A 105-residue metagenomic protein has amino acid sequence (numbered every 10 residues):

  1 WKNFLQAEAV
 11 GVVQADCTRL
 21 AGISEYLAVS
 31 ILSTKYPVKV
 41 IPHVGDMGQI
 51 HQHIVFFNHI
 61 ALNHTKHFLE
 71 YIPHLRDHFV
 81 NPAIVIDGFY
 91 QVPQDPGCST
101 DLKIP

Functional and structural regions predicted by a protein language model:
W1-P93: Shared catalytic-loop signature of beta/alpha-barrel
I104: Active-site and glycan-interaction determinants of carbohydrate-active enzymes
